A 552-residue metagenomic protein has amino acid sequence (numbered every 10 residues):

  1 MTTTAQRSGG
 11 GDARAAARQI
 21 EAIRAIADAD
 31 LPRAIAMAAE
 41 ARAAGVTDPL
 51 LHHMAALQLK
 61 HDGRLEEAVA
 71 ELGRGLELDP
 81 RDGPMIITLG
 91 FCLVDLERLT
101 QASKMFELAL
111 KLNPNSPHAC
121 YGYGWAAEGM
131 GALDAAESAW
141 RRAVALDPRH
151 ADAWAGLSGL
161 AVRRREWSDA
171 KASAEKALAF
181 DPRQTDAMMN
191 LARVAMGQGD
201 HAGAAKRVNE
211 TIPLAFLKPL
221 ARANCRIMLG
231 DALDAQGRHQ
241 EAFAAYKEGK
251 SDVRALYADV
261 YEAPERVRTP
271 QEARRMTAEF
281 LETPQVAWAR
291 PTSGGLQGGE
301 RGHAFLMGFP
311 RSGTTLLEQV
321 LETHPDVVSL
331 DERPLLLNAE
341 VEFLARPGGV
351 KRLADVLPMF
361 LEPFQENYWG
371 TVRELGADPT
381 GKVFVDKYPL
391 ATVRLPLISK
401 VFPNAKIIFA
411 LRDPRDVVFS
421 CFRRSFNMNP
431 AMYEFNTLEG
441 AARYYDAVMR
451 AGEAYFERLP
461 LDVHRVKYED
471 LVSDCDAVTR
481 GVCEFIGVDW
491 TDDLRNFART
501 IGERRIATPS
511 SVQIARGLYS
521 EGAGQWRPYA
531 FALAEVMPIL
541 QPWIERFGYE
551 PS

Functional and structural regions predicted by a protein language model:
M1-L375: Alpha-helical solenoid repeat scaffolds of the TPR/TPR-like class and their adjacent stem/linker regions that mediate
E128, V162, T323-H324, V401-F402 (+2 more regions): Short secondary-structure boundary/capping segments
S173, A202-F216, A223-E300, G349-D355 (+4 more regions): PAPS-dependent sulfotransferases, especially Golgi type II membrane carbohydrate sulfotransferases
L306, L317-V320, H324, K387 (+7 more regions): Structural preference for long, well-ordered alpha-helical segments in enzyme cores
L306-G308, Q319, D331, V383-Y388 (+4 more regions): Short beta-strand segments
P334-L336, P414-V417, L471-V472: Conserved nucleotide-binding/hydrolysis micro-motifs of P-loop NTPases
F364, G381-L395: Conserved adenosine/adenylate-binding substructure
I398-F422: Conserved phosphate-donor/acceptor-positioning beta-strand/loop module used by diverse small-molecule
